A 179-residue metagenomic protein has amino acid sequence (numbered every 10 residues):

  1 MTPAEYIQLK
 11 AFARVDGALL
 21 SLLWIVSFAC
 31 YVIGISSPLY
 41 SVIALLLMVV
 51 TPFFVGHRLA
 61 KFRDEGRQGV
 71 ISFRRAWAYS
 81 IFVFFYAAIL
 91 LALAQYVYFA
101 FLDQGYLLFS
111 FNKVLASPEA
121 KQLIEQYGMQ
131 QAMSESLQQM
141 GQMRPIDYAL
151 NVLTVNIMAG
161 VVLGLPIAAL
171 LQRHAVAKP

Functional and structural regions predicted by a protein language model:
M1-R63: Transmembrane alpha-helical insertion/packing segments
M1-Y6, L171-P179: Short, charged juxtamembrane terminal tails flanking transmembrane helices
I7, A11-V15, L19, R75-L90: Alpha-helical transmembrane segments of multi-pass membrane proteins
L19, L23, S27, Y31 (+5 more regions): Alpha-helical transmembrane segments of multipass membrane proteins
H57-R75: Membrane-helix interface/capping segments
L93-L123: Functional transmembrane-helix hotspots
A120-L137: Peri-membrane helix termini and adjoining interfacial loops of integral membrane proteins
E135-M158: Individual transmembrane alpha-helix segments
